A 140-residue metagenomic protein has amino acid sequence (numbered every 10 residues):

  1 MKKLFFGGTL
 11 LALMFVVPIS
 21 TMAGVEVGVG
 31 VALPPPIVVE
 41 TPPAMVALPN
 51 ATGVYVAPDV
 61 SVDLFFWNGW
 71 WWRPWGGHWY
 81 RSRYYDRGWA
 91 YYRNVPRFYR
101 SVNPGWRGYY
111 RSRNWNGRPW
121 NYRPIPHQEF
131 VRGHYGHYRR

Functional and structural regions predicted by a protein language model:
M1-G24, R140: Classical secretory targeting signals
G24-R140: Low-complexity segments
